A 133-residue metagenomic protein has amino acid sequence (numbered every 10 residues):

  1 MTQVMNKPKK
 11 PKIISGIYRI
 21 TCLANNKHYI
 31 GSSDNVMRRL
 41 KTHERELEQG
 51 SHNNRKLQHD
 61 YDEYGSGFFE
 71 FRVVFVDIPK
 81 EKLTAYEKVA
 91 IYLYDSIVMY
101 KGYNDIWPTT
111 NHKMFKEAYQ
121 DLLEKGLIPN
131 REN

Functional and structural regions predicted by a protein language model:
T2-E132: Structure-specific nucleic-acid interaction/processing domains
